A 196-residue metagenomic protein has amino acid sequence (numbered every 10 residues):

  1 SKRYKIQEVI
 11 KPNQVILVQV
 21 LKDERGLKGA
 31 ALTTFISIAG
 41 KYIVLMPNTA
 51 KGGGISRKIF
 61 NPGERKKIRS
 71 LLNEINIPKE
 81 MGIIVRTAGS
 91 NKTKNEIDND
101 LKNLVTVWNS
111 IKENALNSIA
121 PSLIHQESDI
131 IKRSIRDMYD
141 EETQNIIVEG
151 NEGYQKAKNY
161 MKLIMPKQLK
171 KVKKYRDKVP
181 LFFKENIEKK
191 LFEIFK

Functional and structural regions predicted by a protein language model:
S1-K196: DE-rich acidic low-complexity regions and acidic surface loops
